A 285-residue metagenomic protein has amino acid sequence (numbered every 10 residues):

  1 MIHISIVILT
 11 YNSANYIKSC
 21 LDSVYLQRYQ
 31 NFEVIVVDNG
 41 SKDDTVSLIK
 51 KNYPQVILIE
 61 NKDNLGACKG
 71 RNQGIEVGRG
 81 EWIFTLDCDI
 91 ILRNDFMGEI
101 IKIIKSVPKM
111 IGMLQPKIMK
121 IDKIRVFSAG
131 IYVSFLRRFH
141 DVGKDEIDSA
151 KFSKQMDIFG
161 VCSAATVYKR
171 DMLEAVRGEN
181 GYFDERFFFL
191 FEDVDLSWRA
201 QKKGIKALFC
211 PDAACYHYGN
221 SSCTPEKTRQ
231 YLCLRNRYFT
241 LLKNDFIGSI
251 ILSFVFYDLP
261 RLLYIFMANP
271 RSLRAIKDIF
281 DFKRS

Functional and structural regions predicted by a protein language model:
M1-L26: N-proximal low-complexity "stem/linker" segments adjacent to membrane-targeting elements
S23, D38-S47, D63: A conserved acidic beta->alpha catalytic loop
N61-G78, C88: Glycine-rich, basic loop-to-helix element that forms the pyrophosphate-binding segment of sugar-nucleotide handling
I83: Short aromatic/hydrophobic "clamp" motif used to bind/position activated sugar donors
N94-S128, Y132-V133: Conserved donor NDP-sugar-binding/catalytic core segment of glycosyltransferases
S134-I158: Short, flexible, basic/aromatic active-site loop/helix in glycosyltransferases
F159-R177, G181-A214: A short, conserved alpha-helix in the catalytic core of glycosyltransferases
A207-S285: Active-site-adjacent helix/loop segment of glycosyltransferases that harbors family-specific signature motifs
